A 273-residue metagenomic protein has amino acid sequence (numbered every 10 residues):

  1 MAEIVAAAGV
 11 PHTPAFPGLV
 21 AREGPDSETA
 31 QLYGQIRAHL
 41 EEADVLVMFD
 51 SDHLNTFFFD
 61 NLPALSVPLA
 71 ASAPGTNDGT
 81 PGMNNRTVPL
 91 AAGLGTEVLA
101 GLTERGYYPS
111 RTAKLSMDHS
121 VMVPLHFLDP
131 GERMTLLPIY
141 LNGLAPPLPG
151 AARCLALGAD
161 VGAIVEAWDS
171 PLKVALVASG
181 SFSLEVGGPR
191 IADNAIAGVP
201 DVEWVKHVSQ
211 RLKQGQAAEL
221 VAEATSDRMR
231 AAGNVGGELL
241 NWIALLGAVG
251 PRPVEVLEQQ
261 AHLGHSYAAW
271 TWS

Functional and structural regions predicted by a protein language model:
M1-A43, F59-A156, A167, P189-S273: Flexible, D/E/H-enriched segments
H12-T13, S51-H53: Glycine-rich His-Gly loop
D44-D50, I139, L172-G180: Beta-strand elements within well-structured catalytic alpha/beta cores of enzymes that handle phosphate/sulfate esters
D52-L54, F182-S183: Catalytic metal-binding/acid-base residues of hydrolase active sites
L144, A159-V174: Non-transmembrane, aqueous-exposed alpha-helical and coiled segments at domain scale
L184-G188: Secretory-pathway/luminal and periplasmic proteins that interact with or process carbohydrate-rich
